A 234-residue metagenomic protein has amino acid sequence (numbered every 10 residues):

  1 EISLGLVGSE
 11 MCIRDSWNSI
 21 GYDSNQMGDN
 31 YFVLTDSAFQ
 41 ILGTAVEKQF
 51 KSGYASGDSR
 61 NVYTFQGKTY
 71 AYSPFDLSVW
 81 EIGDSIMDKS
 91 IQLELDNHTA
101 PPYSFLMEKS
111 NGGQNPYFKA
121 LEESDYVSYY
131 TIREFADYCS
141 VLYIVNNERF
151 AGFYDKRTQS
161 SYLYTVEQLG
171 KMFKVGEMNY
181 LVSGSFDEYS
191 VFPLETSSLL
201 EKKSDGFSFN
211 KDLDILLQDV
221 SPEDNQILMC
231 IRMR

Functional and structural regions predicted by a protein language model:
E1-I13: Short, small-residue-biased leader/transition segments that mark boundaries at the very start of proteins
R14-N25, F32-V33, N61-W80, V127-N146 (+2 more regions): Short beta-strand elements that form the blades of beta-propeller/WD-repeat-like and other beta-sheet-rich scaffold
G28, S56-D58, Y126-S128, D224: Beta-rich catalytic cores
G28-A38, F150-Q159, V220-R232: Beta-propeller blade signature
V33-D88: Loop-centered beta-sheet repeat module
K51, S90-E122, R157-E188, L199-E201: Conserved blade-ending motifs and adjacent loop-strand segments that build the rim/top face of beta-propeller domains
I91, T99-P101, S124-D125, D205-R234: Sequence/structural signature of beta-propeller modules and their immediately flanking N-terminal secretory/stalk
E122-K171: Internal helical hairpin/lid segments
